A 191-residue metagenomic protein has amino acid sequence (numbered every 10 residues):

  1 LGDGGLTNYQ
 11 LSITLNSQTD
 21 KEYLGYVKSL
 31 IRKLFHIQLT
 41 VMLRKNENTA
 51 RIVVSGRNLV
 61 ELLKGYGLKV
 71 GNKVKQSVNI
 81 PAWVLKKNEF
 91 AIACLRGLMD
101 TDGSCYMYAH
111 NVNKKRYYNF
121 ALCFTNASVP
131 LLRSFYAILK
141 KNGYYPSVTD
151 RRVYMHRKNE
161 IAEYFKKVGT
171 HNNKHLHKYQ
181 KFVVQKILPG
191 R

Functional and structural regions predicted by a protein language model:
L1-R191: Internal intein/HINT superfamily modules and their associated LAGLIDADG
